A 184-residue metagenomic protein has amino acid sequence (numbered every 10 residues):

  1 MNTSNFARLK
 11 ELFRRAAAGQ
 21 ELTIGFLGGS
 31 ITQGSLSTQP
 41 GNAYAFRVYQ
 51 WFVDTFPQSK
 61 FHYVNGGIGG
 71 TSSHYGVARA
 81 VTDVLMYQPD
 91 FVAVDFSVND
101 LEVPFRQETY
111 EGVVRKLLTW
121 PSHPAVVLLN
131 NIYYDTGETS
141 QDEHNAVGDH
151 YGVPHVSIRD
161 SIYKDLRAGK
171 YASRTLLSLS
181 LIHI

Functional and structural regions predicted by a protein language model:
M1, S30-I31, F56, F61 (+5 more regions): Cell-envelope and extracellular/periplasmic
M1-G66, R79-Q88: Serine-esterase "nucleophile elbow" of acetyl-processing enzymes
T3-L9, A125-N130, T139-L177: Extracellular serine-dependent O-acyl
I24, S37-A45, S73, V77 (+3 more regions): Solvent-exposed, acidic/flexible segments
V53, V81, L85, R115-S122 (+1 more regions): Sec-exported extracytoplasmic/periplasmic mature domains
Q58-K60, H123, G152: A generic structural signal for alpha->beta connector loops
D95-N99, E108-A146: Active-site segments of SGNH/GDSL-like serine hydrolases that catalyze O-acetyl group transfer/hydrolysis on lipids
I182-I184: Conserved small/polar residues in nucleotide/adenosyl-binding loops
